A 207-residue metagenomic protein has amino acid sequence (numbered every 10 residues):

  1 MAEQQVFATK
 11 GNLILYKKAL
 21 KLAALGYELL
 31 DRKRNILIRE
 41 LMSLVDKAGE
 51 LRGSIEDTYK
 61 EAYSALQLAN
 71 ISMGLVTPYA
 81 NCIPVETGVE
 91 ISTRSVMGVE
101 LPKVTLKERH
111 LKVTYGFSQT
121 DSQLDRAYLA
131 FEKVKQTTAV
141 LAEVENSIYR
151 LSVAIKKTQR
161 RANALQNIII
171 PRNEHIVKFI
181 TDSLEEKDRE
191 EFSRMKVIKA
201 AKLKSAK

Functional and structural regions predicted by a protein language model:
M1-K207: Charge-rich amphipathic alpha-helical interaction elements
